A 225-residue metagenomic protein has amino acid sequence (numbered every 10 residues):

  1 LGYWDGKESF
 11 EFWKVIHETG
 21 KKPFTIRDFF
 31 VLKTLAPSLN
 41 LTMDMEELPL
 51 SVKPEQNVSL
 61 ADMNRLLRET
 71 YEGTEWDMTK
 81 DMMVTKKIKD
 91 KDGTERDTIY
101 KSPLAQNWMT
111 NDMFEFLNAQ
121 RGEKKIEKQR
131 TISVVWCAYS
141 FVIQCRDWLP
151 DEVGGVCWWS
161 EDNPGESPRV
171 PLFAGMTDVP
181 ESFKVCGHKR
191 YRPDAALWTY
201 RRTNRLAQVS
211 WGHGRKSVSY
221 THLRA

Functional and structural regions predicted by a protein language model:
L1-R65, E69, T74: Extended, regular secondary-structure scaffolds
G6, V15, M78, T110 (+3 more regions): Intrinsic disorder/low-complexity segments enriched in polar/charged and small flexible residues
S51-V179: Long, well-ordered mid-to-C-terminal structural blocks that present hydrophobic/aromatic surfaces
T177-G187: Compact, glycine/acidic-enriched structural inserts
R190, A196-W211, R215: Solvent-exposed, non-transmembrane regions of membrane-associated proteins
T221-H222: Conserved small/polar residues in nucleotide/adenosyl-binding loops
